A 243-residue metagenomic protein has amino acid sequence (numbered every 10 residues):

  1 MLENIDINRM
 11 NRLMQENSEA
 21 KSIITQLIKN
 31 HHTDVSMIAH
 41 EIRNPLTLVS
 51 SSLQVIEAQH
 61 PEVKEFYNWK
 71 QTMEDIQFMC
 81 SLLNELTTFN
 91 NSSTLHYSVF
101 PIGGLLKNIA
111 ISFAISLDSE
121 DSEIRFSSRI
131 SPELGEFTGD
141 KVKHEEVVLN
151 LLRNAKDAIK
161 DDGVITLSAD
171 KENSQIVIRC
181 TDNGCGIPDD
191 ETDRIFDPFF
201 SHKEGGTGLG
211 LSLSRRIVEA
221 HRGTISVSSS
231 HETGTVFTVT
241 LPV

Functional and structural regions predicted by a protein language model:
L13-A39, S50: Conserved HAMP-HisKA connector
S52, F66-S116: Conserved DHp (HisKA) dimerization/phosphotransfer helix of two-component histidine kinases, i.e., the long coiled-coil
E123-G135: Conserved catalytic submotifs in the C-terminal HATPase_c
D162-S174: Short beta-strand/loop element within the Bergerat-fold HATPase_c
D182: Acidic ATP/Mg2+-coordinating residue in the GHKL
I187-P198: Short conserved segment of the HATPase_c
V218-E219: Detector for a conserved hydrophobic position within an alpha-helical segment of the HATPase_c
